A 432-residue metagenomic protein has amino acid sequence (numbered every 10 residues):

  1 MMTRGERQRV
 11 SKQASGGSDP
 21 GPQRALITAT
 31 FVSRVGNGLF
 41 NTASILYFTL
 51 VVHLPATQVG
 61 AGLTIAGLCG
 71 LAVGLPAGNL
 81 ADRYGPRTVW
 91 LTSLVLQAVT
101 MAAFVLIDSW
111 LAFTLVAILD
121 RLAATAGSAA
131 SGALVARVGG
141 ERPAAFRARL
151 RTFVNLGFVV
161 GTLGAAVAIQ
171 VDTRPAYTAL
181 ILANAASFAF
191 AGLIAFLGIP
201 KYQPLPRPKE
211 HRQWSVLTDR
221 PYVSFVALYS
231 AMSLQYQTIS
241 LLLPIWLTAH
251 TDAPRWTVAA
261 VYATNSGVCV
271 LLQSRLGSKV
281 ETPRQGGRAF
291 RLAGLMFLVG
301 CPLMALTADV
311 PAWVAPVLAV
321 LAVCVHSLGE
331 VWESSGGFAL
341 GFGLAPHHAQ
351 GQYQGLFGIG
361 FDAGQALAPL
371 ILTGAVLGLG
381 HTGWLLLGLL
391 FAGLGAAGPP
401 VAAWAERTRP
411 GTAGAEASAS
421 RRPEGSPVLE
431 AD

Functional and structural regions predicted by a protein language model:
M2-Q23, G198-A231, S418-D432: Juxtamembrane intracellular "pre-TM" segments in multi-pass secondary transporters
G16-G67, P221-N265: Helix-loop boundary and gating motifs at the non-cytosolic
L50, V160-A179, L367-L385: Transmembrane alpha-helix termini and helix-breaking/packing motifs in multi-pass membrane transporters
L71-D108: Conserved MFS/SLC helix-loop-helix module at the cytosolic interface between two early adjacent transmembrane helices
A72-G85, I169, L271-F290: Helix-to-loop junctions at the C-terminal end of transmembrane segments in multipass secondary transporters
T88-A103, R288-M304: Structural signature of the two symmetry-related core transmembrane helices
V116-L156: Cytoplasmic helix-loop-helix junction between adjacent transmembrane helices in 12-TM secondary transporters
A166, A186-L205, A397-V401: C-terminal membrane-cytosol helix-exit motif in multi-pass small-molecule transporters
